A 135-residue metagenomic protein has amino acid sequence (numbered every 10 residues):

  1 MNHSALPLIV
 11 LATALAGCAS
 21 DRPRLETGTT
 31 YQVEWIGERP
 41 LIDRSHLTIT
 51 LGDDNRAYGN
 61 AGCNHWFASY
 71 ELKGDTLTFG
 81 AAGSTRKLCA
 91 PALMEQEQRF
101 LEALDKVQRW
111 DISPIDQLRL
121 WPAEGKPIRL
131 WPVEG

Functional and structural regions predicted by a protein language model:
M1-A16: Sec-dependent bacterial lipoprotein signal peptides
C18-G135: Lipid interaction determinants
